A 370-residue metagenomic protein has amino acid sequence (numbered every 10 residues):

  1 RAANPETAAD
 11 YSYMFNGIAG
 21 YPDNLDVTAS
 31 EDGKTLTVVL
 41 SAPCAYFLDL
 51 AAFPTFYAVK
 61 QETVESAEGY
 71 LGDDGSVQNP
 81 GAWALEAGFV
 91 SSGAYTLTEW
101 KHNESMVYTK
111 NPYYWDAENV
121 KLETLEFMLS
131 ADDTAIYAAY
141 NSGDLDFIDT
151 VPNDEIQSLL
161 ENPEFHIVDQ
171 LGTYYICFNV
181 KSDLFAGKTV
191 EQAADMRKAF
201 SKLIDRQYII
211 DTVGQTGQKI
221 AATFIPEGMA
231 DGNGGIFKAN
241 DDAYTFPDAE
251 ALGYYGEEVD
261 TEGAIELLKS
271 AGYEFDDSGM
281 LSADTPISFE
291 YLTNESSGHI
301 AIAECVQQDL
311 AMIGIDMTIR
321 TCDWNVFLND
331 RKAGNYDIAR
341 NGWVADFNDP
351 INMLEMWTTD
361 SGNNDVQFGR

Functional and structural regions predicted by a protein language model:
R1-T7, T37, I136-A139, V190-Q192 (+1 more regions): Aromatic- and charge-enriched surface segment that lines or borders ligand/interaction sites
A2-L71: Surface-exposed binding/hinge segments that line and control ligand-binding clefts or catalytic entry sites
G20, V27-A29, K198, I210 (+4 more regions): Extracytoplasmic/peripheral linker and loop segments enriched in polar/acidic and small residues with frequent Thr/Pro
P22, C44, A52-V120, T124 (+3 more regions): Gly/Pro-rich hinge or "lid" segments in bacterial periplasmic/extracellular proteins
L36-V38, G93-T96, M106-V107, E123-M128 (+3 more regions): Short, well-ordered beta-strand elements
W100, N111-S158, D316-T318: Ligand-site clamp/hinge motif
T109-Y113, L171-A199, T212: A bilobed periplasmic-binding-protein/Venus flytrap-type ligand-binding module shared by bacterial periplasmic
Q192-Q308: Append "and occasionally in soluble cytosolic enzymes with long acidic Gly/Pro-rich linkers
